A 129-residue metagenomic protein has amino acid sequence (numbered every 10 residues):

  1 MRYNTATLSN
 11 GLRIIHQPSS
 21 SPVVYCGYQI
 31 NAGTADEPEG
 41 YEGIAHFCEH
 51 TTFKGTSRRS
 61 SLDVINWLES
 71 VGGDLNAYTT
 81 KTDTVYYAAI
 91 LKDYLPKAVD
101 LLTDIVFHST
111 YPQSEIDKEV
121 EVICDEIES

Functional and structural regions predicted by a protein language model:
M1-V64: His/Glu-rich zincin catalytic helix
S57, V64-S129: Acidic/histidine-enriched segments that form metal/cofactor-coordinating and catalytic pocket/exosite environments
